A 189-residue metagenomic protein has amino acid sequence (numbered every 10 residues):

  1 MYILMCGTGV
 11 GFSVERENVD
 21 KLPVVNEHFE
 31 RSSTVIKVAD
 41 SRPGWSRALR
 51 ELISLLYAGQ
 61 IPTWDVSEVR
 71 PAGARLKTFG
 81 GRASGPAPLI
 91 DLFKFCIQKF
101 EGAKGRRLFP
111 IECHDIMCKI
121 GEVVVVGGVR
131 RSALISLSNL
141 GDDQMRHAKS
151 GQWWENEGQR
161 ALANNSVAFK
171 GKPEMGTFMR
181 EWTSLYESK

Functional and structural regions predicted by a protein language model:
M1-K189: Extended catalytic cores of very large enzyme megasubunits
